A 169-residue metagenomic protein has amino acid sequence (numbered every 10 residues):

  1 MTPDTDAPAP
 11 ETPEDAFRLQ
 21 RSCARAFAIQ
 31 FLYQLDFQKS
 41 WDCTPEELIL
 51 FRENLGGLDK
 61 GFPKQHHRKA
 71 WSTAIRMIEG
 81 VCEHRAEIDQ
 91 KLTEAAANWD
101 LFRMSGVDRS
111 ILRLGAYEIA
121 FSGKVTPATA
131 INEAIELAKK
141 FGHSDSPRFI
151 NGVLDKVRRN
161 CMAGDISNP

Functional and structural regions predicted by a protein language model:
M1-K140, S146-P169: N-terminal interaction/assembly modules
